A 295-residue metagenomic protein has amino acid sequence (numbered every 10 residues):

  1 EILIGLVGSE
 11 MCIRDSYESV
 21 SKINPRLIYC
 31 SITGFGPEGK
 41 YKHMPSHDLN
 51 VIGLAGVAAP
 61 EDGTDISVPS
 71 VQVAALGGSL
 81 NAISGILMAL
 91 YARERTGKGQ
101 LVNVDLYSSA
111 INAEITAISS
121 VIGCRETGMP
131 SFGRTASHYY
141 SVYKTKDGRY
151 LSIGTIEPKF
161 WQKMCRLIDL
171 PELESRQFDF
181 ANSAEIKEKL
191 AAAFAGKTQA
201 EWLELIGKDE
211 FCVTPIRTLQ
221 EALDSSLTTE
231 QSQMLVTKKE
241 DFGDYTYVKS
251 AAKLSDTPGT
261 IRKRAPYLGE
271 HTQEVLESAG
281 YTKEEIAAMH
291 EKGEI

Functional and structural regions predicted by a protein language model:
E1-I13: Single conserved hydrophobic/aromatic residue that forms the stacking wall/gate of nucleotide- or nucleobase-binding
R14-L151, T155: Active-site-adjacent "lid/gating" segments in soluble enzymes
I83-L87, S119, W161-C165, A191 (+2 more regions): Predominant activation on well-ordered alpha-helical scaffold segments within soluble catalytic domains
Y139-D209, V213: Aromatic-enriched alpha-helical interface/lid elements that frame and gate functional surfaces
F180, D241-A288: Flexible, small-/acidic-enriched active-site or ligand-binding loops
K208-R262: A glycine-rich dinucleotide-binding beta-alpha-beta segment and adjacent secondary-structure elements that constitute
A287-I295: Non-catalytic accessory regions
